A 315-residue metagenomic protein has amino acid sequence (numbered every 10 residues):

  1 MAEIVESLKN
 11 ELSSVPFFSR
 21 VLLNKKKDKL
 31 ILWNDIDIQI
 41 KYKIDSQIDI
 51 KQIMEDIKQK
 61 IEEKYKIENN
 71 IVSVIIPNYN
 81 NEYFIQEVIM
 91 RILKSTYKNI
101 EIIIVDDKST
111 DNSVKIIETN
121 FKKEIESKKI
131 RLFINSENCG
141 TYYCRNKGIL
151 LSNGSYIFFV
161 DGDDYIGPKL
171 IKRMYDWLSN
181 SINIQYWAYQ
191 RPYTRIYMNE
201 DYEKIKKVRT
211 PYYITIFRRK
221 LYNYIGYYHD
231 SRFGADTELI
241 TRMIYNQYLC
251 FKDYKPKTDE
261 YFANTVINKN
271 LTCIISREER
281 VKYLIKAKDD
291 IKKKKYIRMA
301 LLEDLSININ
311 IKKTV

Functional and structural regions predicted by a protein language model:
A2, S7-R91: N-proximal low-complexity "stem/linker" segments adjacent to membrane-targeting elements
M90-N99: Short, acidic, metal-binding catalytic loop of nucleotide-sugar glycosyltransferases
D106-K115, E137, D161: A conserved acidic beta->alpha catalytic loop
N135-S152: Glycine-rich, basic loop-to-helix element that forms the pyrophosphate-binding segment of sugar-nucleotide handling
I157: Short aromatic/hydrophobic "clamp" motif used to bind/position activated sugar donors
Y165, K169-D201: Conserved donor NDP-sugar-binding/catalytic core segment of glycosyltransferases
T194-R195, Y213, D253-K286: Active-site donor/metal-binding and catalytic loop motifs of nucleotide-sugar-dependent glycosylation enzymes
F233-T241: Acidic donor-binding loop at a coil-to-helix junction in glycosyltransferase catalytic cores that engages
